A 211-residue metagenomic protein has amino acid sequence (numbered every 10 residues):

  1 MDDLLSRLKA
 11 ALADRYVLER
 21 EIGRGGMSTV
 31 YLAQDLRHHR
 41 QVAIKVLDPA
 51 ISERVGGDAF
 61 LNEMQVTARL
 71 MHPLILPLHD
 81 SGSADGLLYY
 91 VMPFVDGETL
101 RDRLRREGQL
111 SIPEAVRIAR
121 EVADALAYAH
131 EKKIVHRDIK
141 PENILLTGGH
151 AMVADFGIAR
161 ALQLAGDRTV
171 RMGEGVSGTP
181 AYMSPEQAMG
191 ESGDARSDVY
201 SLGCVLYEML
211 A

Functional and structural regions predicted by a protein language model:
M1-A211: Conserved ATP-binding/catalytic core of the eukaryotic-like protein kinase fold, especially serine/threonine kinases
